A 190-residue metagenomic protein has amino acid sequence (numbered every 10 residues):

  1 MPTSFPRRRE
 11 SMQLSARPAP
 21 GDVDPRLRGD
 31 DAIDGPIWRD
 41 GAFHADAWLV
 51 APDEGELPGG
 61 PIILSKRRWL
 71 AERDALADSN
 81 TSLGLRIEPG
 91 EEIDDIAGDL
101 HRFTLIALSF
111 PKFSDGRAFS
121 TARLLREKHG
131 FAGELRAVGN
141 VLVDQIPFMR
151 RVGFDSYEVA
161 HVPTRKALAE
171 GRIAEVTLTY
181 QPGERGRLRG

Functional and structural regions predicted by a protein language model:
M1-G35: Intrinsic disorder/low-complexity segments
I62-L64, T81-L85, T104-L108, G133-A137 (+1 more regions): Hydrophobic faces of well-ordered beta-strands that scaffold small-molecule active sites in alpha/beta enzyme cores
R68-R73, F113-L125, K166-E175: Active-site-adjacent beta->alpha loops and helix N-cap segments on the catalytic face of soluble alpha/beta enzymes
N80-L125: Glycine/Thr-rich beta-alpha phosphate-binding loop at enzyme active sites
P89, L135-V143: Glycine-rich beta-to-alpha transition loops that act as phosphate-gripper elements at the mouths of alpha/beta enzyme
D94-G98, L142-S156: Catalytic cores of alpha/beta
V152-I173: Glycine-rich phosphate-binding active-site loops on the catalytic face of alpha/beta enzymes
K166-G190: C-terminal helical cap(s) of enzyme catalytic domains, especially alpha/beta-barrels
